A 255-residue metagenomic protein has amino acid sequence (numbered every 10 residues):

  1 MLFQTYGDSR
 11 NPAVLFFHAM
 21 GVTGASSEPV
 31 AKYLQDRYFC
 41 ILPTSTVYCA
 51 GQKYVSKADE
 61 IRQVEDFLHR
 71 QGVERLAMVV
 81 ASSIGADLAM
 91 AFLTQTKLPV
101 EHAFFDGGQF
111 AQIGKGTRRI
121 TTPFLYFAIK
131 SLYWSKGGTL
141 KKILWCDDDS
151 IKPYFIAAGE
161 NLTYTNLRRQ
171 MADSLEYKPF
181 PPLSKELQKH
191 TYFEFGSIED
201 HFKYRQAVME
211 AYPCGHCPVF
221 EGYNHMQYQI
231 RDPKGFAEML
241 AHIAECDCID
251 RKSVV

Functional and structural regions predicted by a protein language model:
Q4-A50: Conserved HGGG/HGGXW glycine-rich cap/lid loop of the alpha/beta-hydrolase fold
I41-M78: Active-site loop/oxyanion-hole signature of alpha/beta-hydrolase fold enzymes
V80-G85, A89: Gly/Ala-rich beta-loop-alpha elbow adjacent to hydrolase catalytic centers
T94-Q95, V100-S131: Flexible "cap/lid" loop of the alpha/beta hydrolase fold
G114-G116, L132-K185: Conserved alpha/beta-hydrolase catalytic His-Asp/Glu region
A172-E210: Conserved serine/cysteine hydrolase catalytic core
Y223-F236: Catalytic histidine-centered segment of alpha/beta-hydrolase-like enzymes
K252-V255: Conserved small/polar residues in nucleotide/adenosyl-binding loops
